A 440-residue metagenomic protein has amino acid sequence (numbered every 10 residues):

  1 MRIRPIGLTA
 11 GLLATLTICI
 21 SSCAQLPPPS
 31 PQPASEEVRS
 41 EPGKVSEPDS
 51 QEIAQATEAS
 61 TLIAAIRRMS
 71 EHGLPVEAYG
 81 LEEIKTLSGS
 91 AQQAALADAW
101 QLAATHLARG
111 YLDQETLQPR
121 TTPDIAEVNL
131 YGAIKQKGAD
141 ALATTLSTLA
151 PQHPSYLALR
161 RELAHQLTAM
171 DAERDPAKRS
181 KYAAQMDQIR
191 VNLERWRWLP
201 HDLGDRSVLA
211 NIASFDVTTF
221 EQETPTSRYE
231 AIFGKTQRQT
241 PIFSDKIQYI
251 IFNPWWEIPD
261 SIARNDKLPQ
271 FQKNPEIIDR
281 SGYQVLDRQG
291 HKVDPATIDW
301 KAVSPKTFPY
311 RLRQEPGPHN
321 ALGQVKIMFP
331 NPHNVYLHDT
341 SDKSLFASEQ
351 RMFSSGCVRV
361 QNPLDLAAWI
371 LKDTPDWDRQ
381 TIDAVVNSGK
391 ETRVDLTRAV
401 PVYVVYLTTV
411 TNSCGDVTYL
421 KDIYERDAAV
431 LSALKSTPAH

Functional and structural regions predicted by a protein language model:
M1-L12: Bacterial N-terminal signal peptides that target proteins for export
I3-P5, P33, S40, K292: Positively charged, low-complexity intrinsically disordered regions
L12, L16-T17, Q350: Residue-level signal for mature regions of secreted extracellular proteins and peptides
C19-S22: C-terminal motif of bacterial Sec signal peptides marking the signal peptidase cleavage site
A24-I125: Cationic-aromatic interfacial patches
A24-P27, T121-I125, L130, K135-H440: Well-ordered beta-sheet/strand-loop patches within structured domains
